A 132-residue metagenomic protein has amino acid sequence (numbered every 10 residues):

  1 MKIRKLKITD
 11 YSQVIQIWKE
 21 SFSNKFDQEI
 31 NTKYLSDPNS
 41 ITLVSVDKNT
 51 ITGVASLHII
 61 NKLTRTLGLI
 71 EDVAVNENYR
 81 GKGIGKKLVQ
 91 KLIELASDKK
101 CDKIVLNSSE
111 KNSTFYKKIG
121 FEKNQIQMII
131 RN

Functional and structural regions predicted by a protein language model:
M1-V14: A short beta-loop-alpha structural element at the N-terminal edge of CoA-dependent acyl/N-acetyltransferase catalytic
S23-T42: Active-site rim helix/loop that mediates acceptor-substrate recognition in acyltransferases
V44, T50-I59, L69, A74: Conserved beta-strand in the GNAT
I60-I70, R80, N124: A conserved beta-turn-beta hairpin within the catalytic core of GNAT-like acetyltransferases that forms part
V75, G81-E94, S108: Conserved acetyl-CoA-binding loop-helix of GNAT-fold acetyltransferases
A96-S108: Conserved GNAT acetyl-CoA-binding A-motif
K117-Q127: Conserved acetyl-CoA-binding loop of GNAT-fold acetyltransferases
